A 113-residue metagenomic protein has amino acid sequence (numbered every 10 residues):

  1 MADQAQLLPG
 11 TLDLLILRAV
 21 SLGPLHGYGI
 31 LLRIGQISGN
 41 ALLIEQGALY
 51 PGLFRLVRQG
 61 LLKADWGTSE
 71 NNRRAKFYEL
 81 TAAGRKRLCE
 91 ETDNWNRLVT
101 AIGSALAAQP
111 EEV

Functional and structural regions predicted by a protein language model:
A2-Q6, W66-G67: Short beta-strand/turn micro-motifs at beta-sheet edges
Q4-A48: N-terminal helix-turn-helix DNA-binding core of bacterial DNA-binding proteins
R18, L32, P51, C89 (+1 more regions): A cross-family signal for key residues in well-ordered alpha-helices that form functional helical elements
L49-L56: Basic amphipathic alpha-helical segments that dock to polyanions
V57-R74, E79: Beta-hairpin "wing" of winged helix-turn-helix
L80-R85: Accessory beta->alpha helical hairpin/"wing" motif in late/C-terminal subdomains of nucleic-acid enzymes
K86-V113: Amphipathic alpha-helical dimerization/coiled-coil segments that flank or bridge DNA-binding/regulatory modules
